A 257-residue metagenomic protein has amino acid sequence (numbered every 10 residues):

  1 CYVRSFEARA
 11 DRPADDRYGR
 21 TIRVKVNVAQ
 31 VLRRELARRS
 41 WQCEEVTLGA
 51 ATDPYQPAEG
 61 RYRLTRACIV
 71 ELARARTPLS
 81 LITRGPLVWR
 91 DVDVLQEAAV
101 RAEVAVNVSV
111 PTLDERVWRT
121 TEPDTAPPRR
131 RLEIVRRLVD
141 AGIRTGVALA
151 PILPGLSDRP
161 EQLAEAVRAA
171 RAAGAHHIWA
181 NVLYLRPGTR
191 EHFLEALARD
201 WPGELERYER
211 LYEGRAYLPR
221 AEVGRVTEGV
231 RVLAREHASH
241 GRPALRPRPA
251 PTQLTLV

Functional and structural regions predicted by a protein language model:
Y2-N107, P111-R119, P128, L132: Conserved Radical SAM active-site core
V31, E71, R137, R225 (+1 more regions): Amphipathic alpha-helical segments that form well-ordered structural scaffolds and often line/cohere around active
R76-T77, I143, A175: A structural motif
Q96-A99, V135-D140, R231, R235: Surface-exposed amphipathic alpha-helices with a cationic face
L113-E115, E122-D124, R137-R159, L183-L185: Conserved strand-turn element in the central/C-terminal portion of the radical SAM core barrel that lines
G155-V257: Auxiliary Fe-S-binding modules of radical SAM enzymes
